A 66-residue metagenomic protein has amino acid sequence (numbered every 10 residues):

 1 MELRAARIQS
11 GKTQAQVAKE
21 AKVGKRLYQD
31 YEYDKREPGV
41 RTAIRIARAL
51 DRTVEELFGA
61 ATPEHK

Functional and structural regions predicted by a protein language model:
M1-E20: Short basic helix-loop element that most often maps to the first helix and adjoining turn of HTH DNA-binding modules
A5-A6, G11, D30, R48 (+1 more regions): Short, charged recognition helix plus adjacent turn of helix-turn-helix-like nucleic-acid-binding domains
Q16, L27, E56: Residues in the helix-turn-helix
K22, R41-E56: DNA major-groove recognition helix of helix-turn-helix/homeodomain DNA-binding modules
V23-E37: Recognition helix of helix-turn-helix/homeodomain-like DNA-binding domains that insert into the DNA major groove
K35-R48, P63-H65: Short, basic-rich loop-to-helix N-cap that marks the start of a DNA-contacting helix
